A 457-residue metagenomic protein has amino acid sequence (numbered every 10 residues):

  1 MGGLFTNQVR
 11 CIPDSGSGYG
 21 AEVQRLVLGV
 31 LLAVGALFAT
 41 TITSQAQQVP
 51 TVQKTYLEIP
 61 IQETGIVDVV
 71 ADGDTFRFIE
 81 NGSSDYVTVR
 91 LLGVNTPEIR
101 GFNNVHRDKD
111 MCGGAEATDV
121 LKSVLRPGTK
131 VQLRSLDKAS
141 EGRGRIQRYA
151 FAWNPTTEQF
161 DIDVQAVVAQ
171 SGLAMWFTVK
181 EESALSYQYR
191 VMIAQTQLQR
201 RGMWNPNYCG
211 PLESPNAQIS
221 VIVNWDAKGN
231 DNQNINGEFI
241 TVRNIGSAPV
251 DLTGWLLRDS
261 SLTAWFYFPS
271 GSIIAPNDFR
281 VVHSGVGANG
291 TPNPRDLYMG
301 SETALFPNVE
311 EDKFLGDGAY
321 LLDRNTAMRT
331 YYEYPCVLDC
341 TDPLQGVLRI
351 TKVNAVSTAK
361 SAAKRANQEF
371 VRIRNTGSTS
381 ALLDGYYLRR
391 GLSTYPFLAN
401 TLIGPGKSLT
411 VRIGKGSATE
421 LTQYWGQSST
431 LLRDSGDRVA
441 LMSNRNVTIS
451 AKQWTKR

Functional and structural regions predicted by a protein language model:
F5-V30: Bacterial N-terminal signal peptides that target proteins for export
G29-A39: Bacterial N-terminal signal peptides
I42-Q45: Sec/Tat signal peptide C-region and signal peptidase I cleavage site
Q47-R100, Y208-S261, L305-L315, N325 (+4 more regions): A structural motif detector for short, solvent-exposed N-terminal "entry" segments of globular domains
Q48-V167, F177, R258-W265, P276: Electropositive
M111-P155, W265-P343, T358-N367, T394-R457: Solvent-exposed beta-edge/loop recognition patches
Q170-L173, R200: Short glycine-centered helix-capping/turn motifs at secondary-structure transition points
T178-A217: N-terminal targeting pre-sequences for secretion and organelle import
